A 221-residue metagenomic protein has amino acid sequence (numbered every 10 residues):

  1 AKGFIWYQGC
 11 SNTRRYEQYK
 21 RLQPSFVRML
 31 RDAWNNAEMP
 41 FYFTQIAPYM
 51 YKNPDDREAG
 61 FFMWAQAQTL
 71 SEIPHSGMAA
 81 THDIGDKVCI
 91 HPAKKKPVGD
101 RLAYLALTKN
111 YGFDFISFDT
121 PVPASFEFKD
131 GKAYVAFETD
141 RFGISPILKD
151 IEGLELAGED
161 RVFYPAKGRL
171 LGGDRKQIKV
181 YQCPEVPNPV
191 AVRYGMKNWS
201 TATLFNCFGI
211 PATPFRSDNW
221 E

Functional and structural regions predicted by a protein language model:
A1-E221: Cell-envelope and extracellular/periplasmic
